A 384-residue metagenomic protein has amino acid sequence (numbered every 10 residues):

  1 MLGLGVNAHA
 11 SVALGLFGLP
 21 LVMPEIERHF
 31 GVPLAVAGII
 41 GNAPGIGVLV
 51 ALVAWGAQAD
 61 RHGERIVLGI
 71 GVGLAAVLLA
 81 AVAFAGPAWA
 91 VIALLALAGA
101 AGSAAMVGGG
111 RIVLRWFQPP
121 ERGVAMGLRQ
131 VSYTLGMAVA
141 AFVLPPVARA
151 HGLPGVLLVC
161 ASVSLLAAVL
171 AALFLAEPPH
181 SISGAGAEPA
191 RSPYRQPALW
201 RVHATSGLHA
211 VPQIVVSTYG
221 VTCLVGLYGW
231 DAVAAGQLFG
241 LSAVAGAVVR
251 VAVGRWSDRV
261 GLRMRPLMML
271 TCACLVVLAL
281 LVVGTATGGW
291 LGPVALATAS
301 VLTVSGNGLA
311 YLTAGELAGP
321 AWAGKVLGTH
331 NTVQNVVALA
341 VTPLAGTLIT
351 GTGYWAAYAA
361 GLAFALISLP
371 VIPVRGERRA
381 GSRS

Functional and structural regions predicted by a protein language model:
L19-P20, L199-A243, A247: Extracytoplasmic gate region of multi-pass secondary transporters
V50-G86: Conserved MFS/SLC helix-loop-helix module at the cytosolic interface between two early adjacent transmembrane helices
A51-G63, R250-L262, I349: Helix-to-loop junctions at the C-terminal end of transmembrane segments in multipass secondary transporters
R61-G71, R259-C272: Cytoplasmic membrane-interface "Motif A"-like loop-to-helix N-cap segments of 12-TM Major Facilitator Superfamily
L95-Y133: Cytoplasmic helix-loop-helix junction between adjacent transmembrane helices in 12-TM secondary transporters
L128-L175: Helix-loop-helix hairpin linking two adjacent transmembrane segments in secondary transporters
R263-A310: C-terminal transmembrane helical hairpin of 12-TM major facilitator-type secondary transporters
A318-G351: A late C-terminal transmembrane helix in Major Facilitator Superfamily
